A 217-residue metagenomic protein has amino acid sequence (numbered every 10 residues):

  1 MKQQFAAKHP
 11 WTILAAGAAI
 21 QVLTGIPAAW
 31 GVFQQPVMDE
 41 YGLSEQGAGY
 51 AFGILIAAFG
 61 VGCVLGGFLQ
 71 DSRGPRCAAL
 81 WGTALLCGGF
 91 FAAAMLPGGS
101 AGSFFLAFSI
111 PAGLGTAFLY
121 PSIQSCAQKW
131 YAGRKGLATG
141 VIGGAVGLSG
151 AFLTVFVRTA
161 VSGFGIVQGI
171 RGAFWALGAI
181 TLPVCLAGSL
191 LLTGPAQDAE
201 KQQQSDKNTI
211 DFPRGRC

Functional and structural regions predicted by a protein language model:
A7-A29, R216-C217: Pair of pore-lining "gating" transmembrane helices in MFS-fold secondary transporters
P10, M95-L106: Helix-loop junctions at membrane interfaces in 12-TM secondary transporters
V22, G89, A101-F118: Hydrophobic core of transmembrane alpha-helices in multi-pass small-molecule transporters, especially MFS/SLC-type
A28, I56-V64, A151: Residue-level signature of mid-helix packing/kink "hotspots" within the transmembrane helices of 12-pass Major
V37, T116-Y131, A138-T139: Intracellular juxtamembrane helix-capping segments at the cytosolic ends of symmetry-related transmembrane helices
G62-P75: Helix-to-loop junctions at the C-terminal end of transmembrane segments in multipass secondary transporters
A84-G98: C-terminal ends and interior cores of transmembrane alpha-helices in multi-pass membrane transporters/permeases
I142-A196: Helix-loop-helix hairpin linking two adjacent transmembrane segments in secondary transporters
